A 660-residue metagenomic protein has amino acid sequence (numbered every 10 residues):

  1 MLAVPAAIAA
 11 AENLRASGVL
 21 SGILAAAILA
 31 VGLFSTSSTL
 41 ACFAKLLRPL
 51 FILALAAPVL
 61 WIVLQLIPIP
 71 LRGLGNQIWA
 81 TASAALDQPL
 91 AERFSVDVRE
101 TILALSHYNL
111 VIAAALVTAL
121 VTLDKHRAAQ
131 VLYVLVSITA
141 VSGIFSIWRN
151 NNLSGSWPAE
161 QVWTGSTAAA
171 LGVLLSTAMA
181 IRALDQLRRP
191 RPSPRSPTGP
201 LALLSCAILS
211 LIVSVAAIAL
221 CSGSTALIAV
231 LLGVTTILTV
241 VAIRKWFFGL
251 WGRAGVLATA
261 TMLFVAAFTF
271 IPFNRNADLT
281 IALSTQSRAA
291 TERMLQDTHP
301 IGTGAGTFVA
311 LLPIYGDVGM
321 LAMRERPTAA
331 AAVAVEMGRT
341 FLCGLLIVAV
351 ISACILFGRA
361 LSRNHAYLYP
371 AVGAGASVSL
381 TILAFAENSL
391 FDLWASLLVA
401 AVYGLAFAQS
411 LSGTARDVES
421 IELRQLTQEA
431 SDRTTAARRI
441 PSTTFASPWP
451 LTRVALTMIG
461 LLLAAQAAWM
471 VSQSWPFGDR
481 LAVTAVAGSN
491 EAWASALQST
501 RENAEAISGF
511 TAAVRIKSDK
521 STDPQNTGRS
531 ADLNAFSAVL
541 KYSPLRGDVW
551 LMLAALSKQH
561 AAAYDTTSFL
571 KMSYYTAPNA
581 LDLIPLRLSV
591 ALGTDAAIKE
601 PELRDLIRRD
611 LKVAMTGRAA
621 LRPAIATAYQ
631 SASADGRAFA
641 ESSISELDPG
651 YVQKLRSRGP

Functional and structural regions predicted by a protein language model:
M1-A7, L24-V31, I102-N274, V335-L411 (+3 more regions): Alpha-helical transmembrane segments of multi-pass inner-membrane proteins
M1-E12, L29-A113: N-terminal hydrophobic segments of proteins, predominantly signal-anchor/transmembrane helices of inner/organellar
Q65, S287-R324, A330, G338-C343: TM-adjacent membrane-interface loops and short helices in multi-pass inner/ER membrane proteins
S83-V98, N152-V162, A282, P313 (+1 more regions): Juxtamembrane membrane-water interface segments that cap and precede transmembrane helices
S472-T484, S495-S521, S543-A555, L581-G593 (+3 more regions): Amphipathic alpha-helical repeat scaffolds of TPR domains
N490-A496, T527-A538, Y564-Y574, P601-M615 (+1 more regions): Alpha-helical repeat scaffolds
V514, D519-P578: Membrane-embedded segments
E602-P660: Terminal, low-structured helical/coil segments at or just beyond the last alpha-helical repeat
